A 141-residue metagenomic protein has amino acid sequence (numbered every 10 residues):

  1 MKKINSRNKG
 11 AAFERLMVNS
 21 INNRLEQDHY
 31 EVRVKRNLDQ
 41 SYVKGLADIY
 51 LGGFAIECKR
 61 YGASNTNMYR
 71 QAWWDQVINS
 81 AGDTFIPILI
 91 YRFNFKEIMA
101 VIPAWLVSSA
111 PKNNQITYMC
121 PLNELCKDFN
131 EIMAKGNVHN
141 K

Functional and structural regions predicted by a protein language model:
M1-K141: Catalytic phosphate/metal-binding cores of nucleic-acid and nucleotide-processing enzymes, i.e., regions that mediate
